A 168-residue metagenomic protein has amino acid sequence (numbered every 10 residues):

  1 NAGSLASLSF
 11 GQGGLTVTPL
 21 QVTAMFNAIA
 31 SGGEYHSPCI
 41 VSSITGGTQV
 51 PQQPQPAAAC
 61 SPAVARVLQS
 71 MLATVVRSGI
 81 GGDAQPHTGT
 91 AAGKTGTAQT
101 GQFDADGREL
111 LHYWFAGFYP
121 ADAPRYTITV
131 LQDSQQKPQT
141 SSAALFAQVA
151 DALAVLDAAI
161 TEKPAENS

Functional and structural regions predicted by a protein language model:
N1-P54, V76-T161: Active-site beta-strand/loop architecture of penicillin-binding DD-peptidases
Q55-P62: Short surface loop/edge beta-strand patches of beta-sandwich-type extracellular domains that form ligand-contact sites
A59, E162-K163: Acidic, serine/threonine-rich low-complexity regulatory regions at protein termini of eukaryotic cell-cycle
E166-S168: Short, solvent-exposed mixed-charge patches
